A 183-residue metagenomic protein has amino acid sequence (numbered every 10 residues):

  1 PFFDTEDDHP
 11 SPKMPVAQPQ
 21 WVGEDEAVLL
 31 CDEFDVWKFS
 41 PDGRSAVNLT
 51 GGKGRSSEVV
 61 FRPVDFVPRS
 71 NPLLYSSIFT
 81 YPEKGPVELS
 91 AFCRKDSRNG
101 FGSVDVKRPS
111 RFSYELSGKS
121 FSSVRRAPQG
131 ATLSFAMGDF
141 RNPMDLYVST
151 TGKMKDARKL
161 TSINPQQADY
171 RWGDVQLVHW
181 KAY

Functional and structural regions predicted by a protein language model:
P1-D4: Flexible glycine/proline-rich, aromatic-decorated loop/lid segments
D8-N48, R125-A131: Repeat-solenoid scaffold signature
H9-S11, G51-G52, Y114-G118: Surface loop/turn motifs at the tips and blade-to-blade linkers of beta-strand repeat domains
S45-G54, V59-V60: Beta-sheet-dominated scaffold domains
S57-Y183: Non-catalytic accessory segments flanking enzyme active sites
